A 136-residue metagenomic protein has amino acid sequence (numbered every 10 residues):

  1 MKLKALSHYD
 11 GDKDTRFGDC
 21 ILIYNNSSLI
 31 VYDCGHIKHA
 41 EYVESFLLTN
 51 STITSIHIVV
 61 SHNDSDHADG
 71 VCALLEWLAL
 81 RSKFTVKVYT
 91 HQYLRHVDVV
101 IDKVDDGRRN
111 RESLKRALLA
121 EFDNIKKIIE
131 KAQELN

Functional and structural regions predicted by a protein language model:
M1-L6, D14, C72-N136: Flexible, acidic/histidine-containing loops and adjacent segments that form or flank the divalent-metal
M1-T54: Conserved beta-strand hairpin/beta-sheet module of binuclear metal-dependent hydrolase folds, prominently
G11, D66, V97: Surface-exposed, flexible loop/turn segments at secondary-structure boundaries
N25-N26, N50, N63, N110 (+2 more regions): Detector for Asparagine
Y32-C34, S61, Q92: Short His-Asn-centered micro-motif
H39-T90: Active-site metal-binding motif and surrounding structural segment of the metallo-beta-lactamase
